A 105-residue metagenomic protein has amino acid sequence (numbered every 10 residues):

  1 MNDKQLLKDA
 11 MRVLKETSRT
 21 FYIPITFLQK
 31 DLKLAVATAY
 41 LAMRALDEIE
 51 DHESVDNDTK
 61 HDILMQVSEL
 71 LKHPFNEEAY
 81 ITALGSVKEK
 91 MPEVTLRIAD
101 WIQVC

Functional and structural regions predicted by a protein language model:
M1-C105: Acidic catalytic motifs of isoprenoid enzymes
